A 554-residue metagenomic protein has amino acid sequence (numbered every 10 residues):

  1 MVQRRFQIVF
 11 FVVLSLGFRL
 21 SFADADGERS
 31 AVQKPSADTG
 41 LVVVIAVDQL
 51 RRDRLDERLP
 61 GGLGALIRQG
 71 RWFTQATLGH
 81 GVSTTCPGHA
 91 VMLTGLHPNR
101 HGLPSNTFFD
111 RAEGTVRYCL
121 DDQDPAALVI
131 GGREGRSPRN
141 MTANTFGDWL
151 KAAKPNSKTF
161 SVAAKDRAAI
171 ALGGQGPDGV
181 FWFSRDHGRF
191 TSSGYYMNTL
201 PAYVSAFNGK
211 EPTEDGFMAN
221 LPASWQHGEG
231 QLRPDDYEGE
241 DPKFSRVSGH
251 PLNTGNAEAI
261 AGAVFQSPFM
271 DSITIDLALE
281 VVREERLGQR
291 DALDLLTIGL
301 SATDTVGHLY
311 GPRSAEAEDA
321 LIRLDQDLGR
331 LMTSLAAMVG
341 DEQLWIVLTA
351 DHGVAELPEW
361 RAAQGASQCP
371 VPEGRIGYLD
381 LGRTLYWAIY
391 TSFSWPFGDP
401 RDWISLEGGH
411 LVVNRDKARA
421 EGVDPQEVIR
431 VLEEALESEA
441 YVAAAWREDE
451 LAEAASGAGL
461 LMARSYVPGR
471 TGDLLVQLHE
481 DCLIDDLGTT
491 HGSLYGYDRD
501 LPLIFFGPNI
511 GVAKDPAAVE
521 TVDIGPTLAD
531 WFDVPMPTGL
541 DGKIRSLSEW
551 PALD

Functional and structural regions predicted by a protein language model:
D26-D38, R52-G147, K151-A152, K165-R185: Active-site nucleophile/metal-coordination loop of metallo-enzymes that catalyze phosphate/sulfate and related
D38, T84, N106-G135, A143 (+9 more regions): Secreted, luminal/periplasmic, and some membrane-associated catalytic domains that remodel anionic oxygen-ester
T39-R51, A65-L66, M92, L150 (+7 more regions): Beta-strand elements within well-structured catalytic alpha/beta cores of enzymes that handle phosphate/sulfate esters
R52, A65, A143-A152, G408-W446 (+3 more regions): Non-catalytic, well-ordered alpha-helical segments in soluble enzyme domains
A153, S157-A163, A169-I170, D271-T305 (+1 more regions): Active-site regions of oxyanion-processing enzymes, predominantly non-cytosolic
I170-D178, G249-G262, Q266, Q289-L324 (+1 more regions): Active-site His/acidic residue clusters
P212-V281, G288: Long, low-complexity, polar/charged, intrinsically disordered or flexibly structured peripheral segments
V264-R290, T303-L344, I429-V431, A435: A long, amphipathic alpha-helix that forms part of the scaffold/cap immediately adjacent to metal-dependent active
